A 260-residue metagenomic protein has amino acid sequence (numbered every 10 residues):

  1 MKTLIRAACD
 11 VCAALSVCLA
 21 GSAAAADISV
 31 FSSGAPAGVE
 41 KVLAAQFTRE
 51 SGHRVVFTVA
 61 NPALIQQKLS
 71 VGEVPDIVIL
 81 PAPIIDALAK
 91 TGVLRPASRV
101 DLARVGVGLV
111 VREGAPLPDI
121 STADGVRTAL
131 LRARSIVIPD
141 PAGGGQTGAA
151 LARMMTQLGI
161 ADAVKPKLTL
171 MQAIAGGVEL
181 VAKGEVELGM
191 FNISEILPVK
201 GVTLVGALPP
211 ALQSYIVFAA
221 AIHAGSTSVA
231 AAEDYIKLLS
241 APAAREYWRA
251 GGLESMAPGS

Functional and structural regions predicted by a protein language model:
M1-R6: N-terminal secretory signal peptides that target proteins for export/translocation
C9-A20: Bacterial N-terminal signal peptides
A25-E73, A82-V105, V111-S260: Exported/periplasmic ABC-transporter solute-binding proteins
